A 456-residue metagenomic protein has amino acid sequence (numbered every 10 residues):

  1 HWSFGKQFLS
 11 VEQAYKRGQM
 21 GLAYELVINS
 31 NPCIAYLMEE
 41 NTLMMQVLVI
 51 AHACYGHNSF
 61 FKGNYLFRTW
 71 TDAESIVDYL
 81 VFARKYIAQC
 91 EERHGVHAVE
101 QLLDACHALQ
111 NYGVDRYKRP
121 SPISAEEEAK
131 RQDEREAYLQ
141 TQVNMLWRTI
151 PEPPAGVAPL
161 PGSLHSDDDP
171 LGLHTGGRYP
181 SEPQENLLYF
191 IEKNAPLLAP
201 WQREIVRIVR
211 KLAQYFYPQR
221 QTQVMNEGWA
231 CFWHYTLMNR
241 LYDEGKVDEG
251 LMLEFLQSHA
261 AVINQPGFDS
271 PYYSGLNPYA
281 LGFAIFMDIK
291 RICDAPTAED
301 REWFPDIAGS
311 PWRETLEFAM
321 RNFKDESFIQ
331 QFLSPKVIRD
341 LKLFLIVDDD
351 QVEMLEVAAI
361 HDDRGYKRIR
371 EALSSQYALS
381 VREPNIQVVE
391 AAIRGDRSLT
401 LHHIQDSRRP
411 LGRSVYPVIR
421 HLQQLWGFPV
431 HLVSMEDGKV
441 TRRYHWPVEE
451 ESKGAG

Functional and structural regions predicted by a protein language model:
H1-A14, C106, Y112-Q142, L146-D168: Low-complexity, highly charged intrinsically disordered N-terminal segments that act as targeting/localization
H1-C33, F67, G156-L198, R442-Y444: Auxiliary, metal-adjacent structural segments of Zn-dependent hydrolase domains
S30-P32, Y55, A195, A213 (+1 more regions): Short, flexible loop/turn elements at secondary-structure junctions
P32-V49, F216-M225: Short pre-active-site segment immediately N-terminal to the catalytic Zn-binding motif
E40, M44, F60, K246-G456: Non-catalytic terminal regions of proteins
H52: TRNA-recognition modules of translation machinery and tRNA-sensing kinases, especially anticodon-binding
N58-E127, A230-K246, Q257-D269: Post-HExxH zinc-binding segment in Zn-dependent metallohydrolases
L173-S274, P278, F283: Long, internal scaffold/assembly segments composed of regular secondary structure
